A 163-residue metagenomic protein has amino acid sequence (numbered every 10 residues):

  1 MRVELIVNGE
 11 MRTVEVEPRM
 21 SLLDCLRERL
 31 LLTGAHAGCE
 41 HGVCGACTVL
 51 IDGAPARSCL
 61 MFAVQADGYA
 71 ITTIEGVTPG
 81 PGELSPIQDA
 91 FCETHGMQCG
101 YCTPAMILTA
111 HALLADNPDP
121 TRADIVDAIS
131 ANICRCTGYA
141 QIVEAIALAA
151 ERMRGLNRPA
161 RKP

Functional and structural regions predicted by a protein language model:
M1-P163: Signature of N-terminal electron-transfer/Fe-S-associated modules in redox systems
